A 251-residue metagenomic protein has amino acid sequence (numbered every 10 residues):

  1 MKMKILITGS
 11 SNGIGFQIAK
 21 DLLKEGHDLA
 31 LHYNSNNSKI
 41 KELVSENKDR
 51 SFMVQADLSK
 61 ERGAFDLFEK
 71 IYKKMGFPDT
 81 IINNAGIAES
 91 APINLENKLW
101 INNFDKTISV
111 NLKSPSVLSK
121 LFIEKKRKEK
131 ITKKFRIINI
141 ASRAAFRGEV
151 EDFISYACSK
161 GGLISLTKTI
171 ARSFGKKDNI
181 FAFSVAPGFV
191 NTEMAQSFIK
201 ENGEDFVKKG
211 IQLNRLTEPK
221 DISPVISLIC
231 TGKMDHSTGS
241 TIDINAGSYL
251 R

Functional and structural regions predicted by a protein language model:
S11-G13: Conserved glycine-rich cofactor-binding loop
E25-K41: Conserved glycine-rich Rossmann-like NAD(P)H-binding loop of the short-chain dehydrogenase/reductase
F65, I87-D105, E124, K128 (+3 more regions): Conserved mid-core segment of classical short-chain dehydrogenase/reductases
I87-A88, I101-N103, I131-G162, T167-K176 (+1 more regions): Catalytic loop of short-chain dehydrogenase/reductase
K176-F181, S237-G239: Short, small/polar-rich loop/turn modules that mediate ligand/substrate recognition or access, typified
S184, G188-I211: A glycine/serine/threonine-rich, flexible loop-to-helix segment that serves as the NAD(P) cofactor-binding "lid"
S227, T238-R251: Short C-terminal tail/terminal secondary-structure segment of NAD(P)H-dependent dehydrogenase/reductase domains
